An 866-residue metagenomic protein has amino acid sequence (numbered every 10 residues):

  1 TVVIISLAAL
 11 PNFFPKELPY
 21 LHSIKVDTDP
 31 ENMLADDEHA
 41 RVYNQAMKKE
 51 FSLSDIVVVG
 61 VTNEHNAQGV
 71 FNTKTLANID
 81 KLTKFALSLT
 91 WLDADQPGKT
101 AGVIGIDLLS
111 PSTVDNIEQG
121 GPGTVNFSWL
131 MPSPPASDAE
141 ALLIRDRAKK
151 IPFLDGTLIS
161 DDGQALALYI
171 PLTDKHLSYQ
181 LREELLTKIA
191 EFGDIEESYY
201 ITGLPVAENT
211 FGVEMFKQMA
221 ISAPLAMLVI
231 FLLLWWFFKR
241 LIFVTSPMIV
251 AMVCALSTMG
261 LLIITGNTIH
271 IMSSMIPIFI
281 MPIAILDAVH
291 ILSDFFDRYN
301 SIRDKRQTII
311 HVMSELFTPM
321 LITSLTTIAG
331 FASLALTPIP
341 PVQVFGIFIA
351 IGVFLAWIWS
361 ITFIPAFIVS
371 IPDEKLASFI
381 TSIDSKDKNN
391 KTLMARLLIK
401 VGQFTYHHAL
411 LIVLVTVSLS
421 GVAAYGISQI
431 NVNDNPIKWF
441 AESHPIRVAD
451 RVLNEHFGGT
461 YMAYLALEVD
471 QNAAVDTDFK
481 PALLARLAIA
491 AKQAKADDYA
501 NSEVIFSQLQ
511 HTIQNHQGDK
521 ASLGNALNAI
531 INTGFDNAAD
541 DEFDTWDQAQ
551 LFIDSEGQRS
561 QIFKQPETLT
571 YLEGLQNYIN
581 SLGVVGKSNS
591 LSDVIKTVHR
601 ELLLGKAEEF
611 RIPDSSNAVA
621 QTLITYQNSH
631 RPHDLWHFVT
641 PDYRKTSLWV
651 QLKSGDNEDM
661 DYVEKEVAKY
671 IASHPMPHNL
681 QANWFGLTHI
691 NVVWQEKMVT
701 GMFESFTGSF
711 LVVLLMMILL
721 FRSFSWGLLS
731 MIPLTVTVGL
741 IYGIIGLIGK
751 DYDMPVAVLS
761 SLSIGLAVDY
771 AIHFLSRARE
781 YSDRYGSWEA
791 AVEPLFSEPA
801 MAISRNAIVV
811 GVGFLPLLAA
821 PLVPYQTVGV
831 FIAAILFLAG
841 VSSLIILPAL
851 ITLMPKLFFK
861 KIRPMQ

Functional and structural regions predicted by a protein language model:
T1, L10, I358-S420, D783 (+2 more regions): Interfacial helix-loop-helix hairpins and adjacent transmembrane helices of multi-pass alpha-helical membrane proteins
V2-E38, L336-P341, I412, V417-R451 (+1 more regions): Transmembrane helices with small-residue packing motifs
K49, W129-L241, P566-G574, Y578-V584 (+2 more regions): Extracytoplasmic
F216-I269, L336-P340, E704-K750, A819-V823: Interfacial segments of transmembrane alpha-helices in multi-pass membrane proteins
M219, M248, D287, N300-T337 (+5 more regions): Pore- and gate-forming transmembrane helices of large, multi-pass membrane proteins
C254, T258, L262-S382, N390 (+1 more regions): Hydrophobic alpha-helical segments
G402-P613: Juxtamembrane segments of multi-pass membrane proteins
N628, P641-Q866: C-terminal transmembrane helical bundles of large multi-pass transporters and their helix-start/helix-kink determinants
